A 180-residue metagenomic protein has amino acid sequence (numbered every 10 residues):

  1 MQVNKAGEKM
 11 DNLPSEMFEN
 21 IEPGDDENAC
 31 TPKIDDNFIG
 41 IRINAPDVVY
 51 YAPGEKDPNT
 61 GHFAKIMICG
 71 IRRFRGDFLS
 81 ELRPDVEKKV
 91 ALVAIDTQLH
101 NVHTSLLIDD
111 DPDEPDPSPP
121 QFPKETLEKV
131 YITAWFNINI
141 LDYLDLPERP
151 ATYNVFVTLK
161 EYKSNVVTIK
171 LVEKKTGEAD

Functional and structural regions predicted by a protein language model:
N4, E8-D11, S15, I39-V48 (+1 more regions): Contiguous segments within soluble domain cores/interaction surfaces
N28-G40: Proline/serine/threonine-rich low-complexity linkers at boundaries of modular beta-sandwich domains
R73-R75, Y143, K160-Y162: Short coil/turn motifs at secondary-structure junctions
H100, A134-I138, L144, V167-K174: Generic detection of short hydrophobic beta-strand segments and adjacent strand-loop junctions
T133, P150, L159-L171: Short Trp-Ser/Thr-centered turn/loop motifs at beta-strand boundaries
D142-T152: Short glycine/proline/serine/threonine-rich loop/turn segments at secondary-structure transition edges
K174-D180: Low-complexity, Pro/Ser/Thr- and charge-rich linker/hinge segments at domain boundaries
